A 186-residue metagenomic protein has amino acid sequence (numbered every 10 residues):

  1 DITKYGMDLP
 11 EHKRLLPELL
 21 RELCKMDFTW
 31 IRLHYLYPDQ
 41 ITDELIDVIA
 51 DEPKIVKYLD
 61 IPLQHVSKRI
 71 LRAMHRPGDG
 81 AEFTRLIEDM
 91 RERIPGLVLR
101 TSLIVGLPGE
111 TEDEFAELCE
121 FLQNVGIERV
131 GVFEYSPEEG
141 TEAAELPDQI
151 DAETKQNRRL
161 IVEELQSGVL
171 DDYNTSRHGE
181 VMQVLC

Functional and structural regions predicted by a protein language model:
D1-D113, Q123: Conserved SAM/AdoMet-binding glycine-rich loop
I2, S102-V105, S136, E145 (+1 more regions): Short glycine- and Lys/Arg-enriched binding-loop motifs that mark or flank ligand-binding interfaces
L45-I46, A116-E120, G168-D171: Glycine-rich, charged/polar anion/phosphate-binding loops that engage phosphate groups from diverse ligands
L59-I61, V130, V184-C186: OB-fold and OB-like beta-barrel modules that bind single-stranded nucleic acids
V66-I70, E139-L146, V169: Glycine-rich, flexible loop/turn motifs
R93, D113, E117-V162: C-terminal, non-catalytic macromolecule-binding modules
E145-C186: Terminal RNA-binding accessory module
